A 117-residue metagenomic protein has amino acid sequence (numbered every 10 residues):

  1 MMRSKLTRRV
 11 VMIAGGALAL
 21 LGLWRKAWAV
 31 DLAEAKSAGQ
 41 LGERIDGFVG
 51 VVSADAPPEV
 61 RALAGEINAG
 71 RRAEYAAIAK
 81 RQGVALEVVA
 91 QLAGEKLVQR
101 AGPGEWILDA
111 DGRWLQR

Functional and structural regions predicted by a protein language model:
M2-R3, A29-R117: Anionic, Ser/Thr-rich low-complexity intrinsically disordered regions
L6-L18: N-terminal export leaders
